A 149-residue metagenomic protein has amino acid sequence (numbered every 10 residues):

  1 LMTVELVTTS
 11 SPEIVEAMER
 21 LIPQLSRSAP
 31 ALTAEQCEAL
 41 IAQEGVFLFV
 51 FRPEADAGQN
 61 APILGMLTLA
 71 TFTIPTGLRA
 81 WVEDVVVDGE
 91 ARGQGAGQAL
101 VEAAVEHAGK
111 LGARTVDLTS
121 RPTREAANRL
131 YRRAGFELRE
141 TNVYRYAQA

Functional and structural regions predicted by a protein language model:
L1-L32: Short amphipathic alpha-helix that is part of the acyltransferase structural core
E38-V50: A short helix-loop-beta-strand connector motif used in the catalytic cores of GNAT acetyltransferases and, in some
G45-F47, R139-Y144: Short hydrophobic/aromatic beta-strand or adjacent loop that forms the aromatic wall/cage of a ligand/substrate-binding
V50, A61-T71, W81, V86: Conserved beta-strand in the GNAT
F72-V82, R92, R139: A conserved beta-turn-beta hairpin within the catalytic core of GNAT-like acetyltransferases that forms part
V87, G93-E106, R129-A134: Conserved acetyl-CoA-binding loop-helix of GNAT-fold acetyltransferases
R92, L118-A127, R145-A149: Conserved beta-strand-loop-alpha-helix junction that forms the acyl-donor binding cleft
A108-S120: Conserved GNAT acetyl-CoA-binding A-motif
